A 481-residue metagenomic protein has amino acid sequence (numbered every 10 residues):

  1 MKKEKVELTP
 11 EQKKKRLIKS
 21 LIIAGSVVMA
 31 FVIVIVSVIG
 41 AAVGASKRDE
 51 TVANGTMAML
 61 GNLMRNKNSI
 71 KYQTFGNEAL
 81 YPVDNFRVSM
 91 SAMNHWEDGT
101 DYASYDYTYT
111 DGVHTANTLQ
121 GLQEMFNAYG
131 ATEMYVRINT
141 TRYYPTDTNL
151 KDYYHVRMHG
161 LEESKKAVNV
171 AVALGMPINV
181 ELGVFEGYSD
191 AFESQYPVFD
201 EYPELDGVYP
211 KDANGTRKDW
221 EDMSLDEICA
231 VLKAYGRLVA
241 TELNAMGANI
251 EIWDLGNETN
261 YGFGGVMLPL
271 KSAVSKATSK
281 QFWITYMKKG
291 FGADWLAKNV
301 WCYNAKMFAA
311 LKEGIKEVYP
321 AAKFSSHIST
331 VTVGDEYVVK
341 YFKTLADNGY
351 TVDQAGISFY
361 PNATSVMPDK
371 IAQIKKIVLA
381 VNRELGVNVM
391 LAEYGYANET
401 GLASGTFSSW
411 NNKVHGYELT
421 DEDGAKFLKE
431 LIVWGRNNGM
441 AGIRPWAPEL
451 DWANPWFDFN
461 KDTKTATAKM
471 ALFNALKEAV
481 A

Functional and structural regions predicted by a protein language model:
M1-T51: Gram-positive cell-envelope targeting signals
D49-A131: Boundary/entry segment of secreted carbohydrate-active catalytic domains
Q73, F86-A92, M134-V136, I178-L182 (+5 more regions): Hydrophobic faces of well-ordered beta-strands that scaffold small-molecule active sites in alpha/beta enzyme cores
S89, A103-Y109, M267-F291, L296 (+2 more regions): Aromatic-rich peripheral "rim/lid" segments of glycoside hydrolase catalytic domains that contact and position glycan
A92-Q120, T141-E162, G187-D190, N260-F263 (+4 more regions): Acidic-and-aromatic substrate-binding clefts and catalytic sites of carbohydrate-active enzymes
D101-F126, L232-E242, G334-D347, A425-I432: Short, acidic/polar
G121-L122, E181, W301-K306, Y319-F324 (+2 more regions): Glycoside hydrolase catalytic-domain groove-lining segments
E124-V300, M307-V318, A322-K323, S329 (+2 more regions): Substrate-binding cleft and catalytic face of glycoside hydrolase catalytic domains, especially the flexible beta-alpha
